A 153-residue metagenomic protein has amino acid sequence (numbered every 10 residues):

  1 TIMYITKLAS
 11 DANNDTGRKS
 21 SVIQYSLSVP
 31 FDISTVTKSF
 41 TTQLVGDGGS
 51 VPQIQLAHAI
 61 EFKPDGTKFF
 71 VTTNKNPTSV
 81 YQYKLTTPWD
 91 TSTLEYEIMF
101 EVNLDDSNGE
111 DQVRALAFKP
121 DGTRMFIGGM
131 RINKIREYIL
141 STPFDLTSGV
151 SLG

Functional and structural regions predicted by a protein language model:
A9-D15, K75-T78, R131-K134: Short glycine/acidic-enriched loop and turn motifs that connect beta-strands
Q24-T35, Y83-T93, Y138-G149: Short loop/turn segments immediately following beta-strands, especially the blade-tip and inter-blade linker loops
T37-Q53, E95-G109, S151-G153: Surface-exposed loop and turn segments in beta-propeller and other repeat-based domains that flank or scaffold
L56, Q112: Beta-rich catalytic cores
F62-D65, P120-D121: Residue-level detector of Asp-centered blade-edge/turn motifs that repeat once per structural unit in beta-propeller
G128-S141: Blade-level signature of beta-propeller repeat domains, shared across WD40, Kelch, NHL, RCC1 and BNR/Asp-box propellers
